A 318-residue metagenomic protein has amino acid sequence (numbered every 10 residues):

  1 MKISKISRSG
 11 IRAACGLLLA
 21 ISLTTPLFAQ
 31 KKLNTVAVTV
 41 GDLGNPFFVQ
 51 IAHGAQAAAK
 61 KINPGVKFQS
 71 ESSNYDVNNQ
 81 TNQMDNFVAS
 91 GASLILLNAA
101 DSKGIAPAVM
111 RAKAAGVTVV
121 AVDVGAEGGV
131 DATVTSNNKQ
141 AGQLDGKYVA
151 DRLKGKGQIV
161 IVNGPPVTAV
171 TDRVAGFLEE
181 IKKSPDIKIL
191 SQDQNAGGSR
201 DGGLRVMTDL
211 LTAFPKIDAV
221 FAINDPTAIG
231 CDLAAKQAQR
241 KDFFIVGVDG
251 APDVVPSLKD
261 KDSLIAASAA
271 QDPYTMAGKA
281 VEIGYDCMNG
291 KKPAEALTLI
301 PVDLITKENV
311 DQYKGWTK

Functional and structural regions predicted by a protein language model:
K2-R8, F28-K318: A residue-level marker of the well-folded mature domains of exported/periplasmic proteins
R12-P26: Bacterial N-terminal signal peptides
